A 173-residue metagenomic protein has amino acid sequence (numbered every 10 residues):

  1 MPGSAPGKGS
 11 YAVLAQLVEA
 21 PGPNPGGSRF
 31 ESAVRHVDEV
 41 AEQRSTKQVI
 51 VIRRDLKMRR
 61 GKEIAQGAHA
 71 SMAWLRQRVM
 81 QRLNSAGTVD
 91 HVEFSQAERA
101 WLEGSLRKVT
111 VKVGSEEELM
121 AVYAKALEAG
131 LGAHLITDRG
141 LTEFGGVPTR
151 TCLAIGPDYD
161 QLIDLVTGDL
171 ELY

Functional and structural regions predicted by a protein language model:
P2-G3, G9-L17, V34-Y173: Positively charged, small/polar-rich N-terminal and surface patches that mediate targeting and assembly and bind
